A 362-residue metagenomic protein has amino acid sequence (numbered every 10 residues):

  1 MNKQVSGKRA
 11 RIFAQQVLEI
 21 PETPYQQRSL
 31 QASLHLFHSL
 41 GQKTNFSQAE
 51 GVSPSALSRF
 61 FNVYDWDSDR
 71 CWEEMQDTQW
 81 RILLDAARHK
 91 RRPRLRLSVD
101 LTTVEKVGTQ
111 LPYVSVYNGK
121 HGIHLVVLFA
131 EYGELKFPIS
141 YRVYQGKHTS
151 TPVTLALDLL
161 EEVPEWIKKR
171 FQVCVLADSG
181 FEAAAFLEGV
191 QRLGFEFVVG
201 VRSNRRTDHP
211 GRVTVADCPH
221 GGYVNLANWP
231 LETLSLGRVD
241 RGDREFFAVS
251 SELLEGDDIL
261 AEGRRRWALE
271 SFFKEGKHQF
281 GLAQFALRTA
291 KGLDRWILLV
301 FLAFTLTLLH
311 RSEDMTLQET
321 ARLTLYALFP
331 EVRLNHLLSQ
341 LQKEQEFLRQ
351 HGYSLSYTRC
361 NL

Functional and structural regions predicted by a protein language model:
M1-S33, H38, E73, K106 (+1 more regions): Single, function-defining residue in the core of a domain
E22, Q48-E50, A86-H89: Short secondary-structure boundary/capping segments within folded domains
S33, K43, P54, R94-S98 (+2 more regions): A common structural microfeature
H38-T44: Short capping segments at the starts of secondary-structure elements
F46, V52-S53, R70-C71: Conserved glycine-centered beta->alpha loop in an early N-terminal alpha/beta scaffold
A49-N62: Short, basic interhelical loop/turn and adjoining N-cap of the next helix at nucleic-acid- or acidic-partner-contacting
V63-G133: Active-site-proximal, Lys/Arg-enriched surface segment that forms a nucleic-acid-binding/basic interface patch
